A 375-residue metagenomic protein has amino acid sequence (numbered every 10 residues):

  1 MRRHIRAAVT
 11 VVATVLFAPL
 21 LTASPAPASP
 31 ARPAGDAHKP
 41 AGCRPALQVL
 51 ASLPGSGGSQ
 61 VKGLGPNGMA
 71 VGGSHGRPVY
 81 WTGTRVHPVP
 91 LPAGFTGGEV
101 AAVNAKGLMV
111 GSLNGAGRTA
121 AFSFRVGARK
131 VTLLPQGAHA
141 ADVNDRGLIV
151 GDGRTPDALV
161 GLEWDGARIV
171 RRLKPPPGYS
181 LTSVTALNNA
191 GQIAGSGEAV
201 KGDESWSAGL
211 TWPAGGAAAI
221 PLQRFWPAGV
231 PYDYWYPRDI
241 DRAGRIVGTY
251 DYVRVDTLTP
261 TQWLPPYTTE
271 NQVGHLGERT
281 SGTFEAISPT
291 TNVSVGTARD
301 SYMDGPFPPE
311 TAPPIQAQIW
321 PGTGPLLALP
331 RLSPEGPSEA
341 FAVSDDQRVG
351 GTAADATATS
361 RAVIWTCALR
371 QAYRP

Functional and structural regions predicted by a protein language model:
M1-P30: Secretory targeting and sorting signals
S29-P375: Residue-level hotspots at or immediately adjacent to binding/recognition sites across diverse folds
